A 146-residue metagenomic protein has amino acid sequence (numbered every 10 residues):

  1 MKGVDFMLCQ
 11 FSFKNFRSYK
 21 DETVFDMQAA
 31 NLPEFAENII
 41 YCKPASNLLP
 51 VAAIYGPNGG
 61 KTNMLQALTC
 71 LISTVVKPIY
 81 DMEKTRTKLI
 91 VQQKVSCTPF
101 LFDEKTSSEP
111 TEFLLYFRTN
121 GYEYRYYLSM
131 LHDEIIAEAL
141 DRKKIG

Functional and structural regions predicted by a protein language model:
M1-G146: P-loop NTPase switch/coupling surface
